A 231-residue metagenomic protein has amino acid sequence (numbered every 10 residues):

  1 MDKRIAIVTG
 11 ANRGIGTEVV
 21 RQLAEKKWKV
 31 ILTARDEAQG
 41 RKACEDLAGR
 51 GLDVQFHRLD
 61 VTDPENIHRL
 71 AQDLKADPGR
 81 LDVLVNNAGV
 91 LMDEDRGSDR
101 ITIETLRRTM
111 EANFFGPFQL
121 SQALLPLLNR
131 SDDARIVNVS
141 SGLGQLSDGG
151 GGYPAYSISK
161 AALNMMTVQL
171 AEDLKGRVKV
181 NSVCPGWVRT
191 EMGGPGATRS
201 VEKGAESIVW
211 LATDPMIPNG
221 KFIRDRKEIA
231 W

Functional and structural regions predicted by a protein language model:
M1-I31: Canonical Rossmann dinucleotide-binding motif of NAD(H)/NADP(H)-dependent dehydrogenases/reductases, specifically
T9, L81-G89, N113, N138 (+1 more regions): Rossmann-fold scaffold of SDR-type NAD(P)-dependent oxidoreductases
K26-K42: Conserved glycine-rich Rossmann-like NAD(P)H-binding loop of the short-chain dehydrogenase/reductase
E37-A38, R58-Q72: The beta1-alpha1 cofactor-binding region of Rossmann-like NAD(H)/NADP(H)-dependent oxidoreductases
R50-D53, D73-N86, M92-E94, K179: A glycine-rich helix->loop->beta "capping" turn within Rossmann-like NAD(P)(H)-dependent oxidoreductase domains
A71, S121, T167, A205-I208: Short-chain dehydrogenase/reductase
V90-M110, F115-F118, Q122, N129-G176: Catalytic loop of short-chain dehydrogenase/reductase
K175-G176, S182-V188, G194-W231: C-terminal helical subdomain
